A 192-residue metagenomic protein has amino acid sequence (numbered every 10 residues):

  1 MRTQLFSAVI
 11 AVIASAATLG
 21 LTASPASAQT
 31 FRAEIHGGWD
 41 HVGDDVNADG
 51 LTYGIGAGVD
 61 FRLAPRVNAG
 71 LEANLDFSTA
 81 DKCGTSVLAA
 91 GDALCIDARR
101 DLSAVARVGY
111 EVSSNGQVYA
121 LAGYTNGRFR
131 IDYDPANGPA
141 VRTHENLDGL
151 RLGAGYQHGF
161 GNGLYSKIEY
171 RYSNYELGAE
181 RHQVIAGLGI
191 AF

Functional and structural regions predicted by a protein language model:
M1, S15-A17, S27: Terminal low-complexity, poorly structured segments
T3, T22-F192: Gram-negative outer-membrane beta-barrel domains
S7-G20: Bacterial N-terminal signal peptides
